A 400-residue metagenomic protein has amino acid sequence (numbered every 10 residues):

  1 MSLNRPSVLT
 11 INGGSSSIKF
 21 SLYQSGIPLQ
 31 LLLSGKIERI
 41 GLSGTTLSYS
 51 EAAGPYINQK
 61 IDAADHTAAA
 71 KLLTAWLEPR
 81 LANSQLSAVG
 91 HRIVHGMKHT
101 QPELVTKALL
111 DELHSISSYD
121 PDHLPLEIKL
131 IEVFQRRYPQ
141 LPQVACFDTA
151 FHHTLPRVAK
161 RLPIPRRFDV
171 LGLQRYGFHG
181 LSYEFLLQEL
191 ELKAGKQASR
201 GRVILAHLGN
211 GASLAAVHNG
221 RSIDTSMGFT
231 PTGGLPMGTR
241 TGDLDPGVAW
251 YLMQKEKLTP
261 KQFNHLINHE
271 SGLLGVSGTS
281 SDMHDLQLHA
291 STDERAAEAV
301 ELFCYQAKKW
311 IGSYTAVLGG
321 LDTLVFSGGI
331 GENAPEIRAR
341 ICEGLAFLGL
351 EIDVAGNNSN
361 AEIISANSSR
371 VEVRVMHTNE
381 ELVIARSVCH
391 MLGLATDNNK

Functional and structural regions predicted by a protein language model:
V8, S17-A63, G228: Short glycine-rich, Thr/Ser-proximal phosphate-binding strand/loop in the N-terminal lobe of ATP-dependent enzymes
W76-H123, P142-V144, F151-R161: Short beta-strand-loop/turn "lid" adjacent to the catalytic site in phosphate-handling enzymes
H91, D120-L186: Gly/Ser/Thr-rich active-site cleft segment
T154-K255: Glycine-rich phosphate-binding loop of actin/hexokinase-like ATP-binding domains
V248, M253-T279: Oxyanion-binding "anion nests"
H265, G272-V276, M283-V317: Adenine-nucleotide phosphate-binding core of ATP-dependent small-molecule kinases
D322-L345: Glycine-rich phosphate-binding loops at beta-strand->alpha-helix junctions
A361-K400: Structural signal for terminal/edge beta-strands and the immediately following C-terminal loop/tail that closes
